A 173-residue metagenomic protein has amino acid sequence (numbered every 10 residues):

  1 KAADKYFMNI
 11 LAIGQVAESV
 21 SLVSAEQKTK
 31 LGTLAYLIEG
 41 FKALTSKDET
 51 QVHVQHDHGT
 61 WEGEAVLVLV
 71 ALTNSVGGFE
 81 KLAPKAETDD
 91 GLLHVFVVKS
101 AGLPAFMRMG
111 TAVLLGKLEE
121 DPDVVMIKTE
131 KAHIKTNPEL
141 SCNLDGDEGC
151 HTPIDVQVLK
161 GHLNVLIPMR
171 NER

Functional and structural regions predicted by a protein language model:
K1-V66: Catalytic core of DAGKc-family lipid kinases
A2, L22, Q55, V70-A71 (+2 more regions): Short beta-strand-to-turn element immediately C-terminal to the catalytic PLP-Schiff-base lysine in fold type I
A12, V16, L69-L82, E148: Glycine-rich phosphate/pyrophosphate-binding beta-alpha loops
V16-S19, E62-E64, V76-F79, L103-F106: Short acidic/glycine-rich loop or secondary-structure boundary segments that cap or lie
Q27-L34, P84-P104: Gly/Ser/Thr-rich active-site loops/lids in small-molecule metabolic enzymes that frequently grip phosphoryl groups
T50-V52, V66, G77-A86: Anionic-ligand binding region
H56-E62, E87, V97-R173: ATP/nucleoside-binding phosphotransfer catalytic cores, i.e., glycine-rich phosphate-binding loops
